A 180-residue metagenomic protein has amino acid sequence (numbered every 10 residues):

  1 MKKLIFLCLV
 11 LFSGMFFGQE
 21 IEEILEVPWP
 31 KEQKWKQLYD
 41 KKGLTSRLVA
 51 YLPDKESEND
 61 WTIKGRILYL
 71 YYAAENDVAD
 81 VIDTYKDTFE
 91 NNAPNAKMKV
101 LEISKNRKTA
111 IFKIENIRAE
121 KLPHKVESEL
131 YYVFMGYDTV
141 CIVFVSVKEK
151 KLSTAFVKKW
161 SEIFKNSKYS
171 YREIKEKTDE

Functional and structural regions predicted by a protein language model:
K3-S13, G18: Sec-dependent N-terminal signal peptides
Q19-L25: Cleaved targeting-peptide boundary
K31, V78-V81, Y85, F156 (+1 more regions): Stable alpha-helical elements in mature extracytoplasmic
K34-A73: Secretory pathway targeting signatures of secreted, lumenal, and periplasmic proteins
K55-E56, L70-A74, I117-R118, F134-D138 (+1 more regions): Short, flexible beta-strand-to-coil junctions
I63-S104: Mid-chain, structured segments of secreted extracytoplasmic proteins
E90-Y132: Signature of long, low-cysteine stretches enriched in small and polar/charged residues
D138-E180: Surface-exposed amphipathic alpha-helical segments
